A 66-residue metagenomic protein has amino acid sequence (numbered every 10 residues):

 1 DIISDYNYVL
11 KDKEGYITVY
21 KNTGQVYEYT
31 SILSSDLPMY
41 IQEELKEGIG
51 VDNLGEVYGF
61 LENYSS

Functional and structural regions predicted by a protein language model:
D1-K13: Extracytoplasmic beta-rich ectodomain segments of secreted or membrane-anchored proteins
K11-K46: Flexible, solvent-exposed short loops/turns enriched in glycine
L33, M39-S66: C-terminal partner/receptor-binding element of secreted or periplasmic proteins
